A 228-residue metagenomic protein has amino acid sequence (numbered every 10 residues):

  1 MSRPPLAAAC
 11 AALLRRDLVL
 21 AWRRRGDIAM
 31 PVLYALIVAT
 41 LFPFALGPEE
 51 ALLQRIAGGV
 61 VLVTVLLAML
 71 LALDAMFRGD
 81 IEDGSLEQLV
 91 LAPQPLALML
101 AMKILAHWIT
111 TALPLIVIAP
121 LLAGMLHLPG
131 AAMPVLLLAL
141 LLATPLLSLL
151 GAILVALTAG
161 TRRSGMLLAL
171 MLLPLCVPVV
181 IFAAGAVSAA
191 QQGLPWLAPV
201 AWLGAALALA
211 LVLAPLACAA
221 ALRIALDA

Functional and structural regions predicted by a protein language model:
M1-I28: Aromatic- and glycine-rich beta-strand/loop motifs that create alpha-glucan
R25-G47, V63-V65, M171, L175-F182 (+1 more regions): Hydrophobic alpha-helical transmembrane segments of multi-pass membrane transport/permease proteins
A45-I56, P120-L141, A186-W202, A225-D227: Membrane-interfacial helix-loop-helix connectors in multipass membrane proteins
A57-L73, F77: Long, hydrophobic alpha-helical segments
L70-V90: Transmembrane helix boundary and interhelical loop/hinge segments in multi-pass membrane proteins
A101-L126, L146, L150, A183-A184: Hydrophobic alpha-helical transmembrane segments that constitute the membrane-spanning cores of multi-pass membrane
P134, A139-L173, R223-A228: A structural motif at transmembrane helix-loop-helix junctions in multipass membrane proteins
L211-A228: Junction motif at the cytosolic side of a transmembrane helix
